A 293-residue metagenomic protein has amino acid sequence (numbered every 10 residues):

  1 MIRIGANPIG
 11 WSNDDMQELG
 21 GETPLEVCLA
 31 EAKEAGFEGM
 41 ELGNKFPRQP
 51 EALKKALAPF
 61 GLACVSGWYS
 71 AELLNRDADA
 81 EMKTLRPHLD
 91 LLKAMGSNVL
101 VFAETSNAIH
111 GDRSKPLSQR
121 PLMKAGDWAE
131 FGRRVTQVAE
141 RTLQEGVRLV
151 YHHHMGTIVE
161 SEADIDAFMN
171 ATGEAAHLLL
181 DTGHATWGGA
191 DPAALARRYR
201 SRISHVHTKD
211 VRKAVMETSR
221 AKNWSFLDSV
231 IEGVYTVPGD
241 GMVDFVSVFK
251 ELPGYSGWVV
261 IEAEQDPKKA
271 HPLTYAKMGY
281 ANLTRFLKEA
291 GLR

Functional and structural regions predicted by a protein language model:
M1-N98, A125, L143-V147, E174-H177 (+2 more regions): N-terminal pre-domain/capping segments
R3-N7, V65, V99-T105, R200-R212 (+2 more regions): Non-cysteine beta-strand/loop elements that form the S-adenosyl-L-methionine
I9-W11, G43-K45, Y69-L74, T105-N107 (+5 more regions): Active-site beta-loop-alpha junctions enriched in small/polar residues
L19-T23, N107-L117, M216-D228: Short, flexible, mixed-charge acidic loops at enzyme active sites
M40, G132-M242, A290-G291: Acidic/histidine-rich catalytic cores of soluble enzymes
A78-H177: Active-site acidic/histidine proton-transfer and metal-coordination neighborhood in alpha/beta enzyme cores
G239-G254: A short, acidic, amphipathic alpha-helical segment used as a generic capping/interface helix at domain edges
V260-H271, Y275: A short, acidic, flexible beta-alpha connecting loop/helix-capping segment that sits on the rim of active
